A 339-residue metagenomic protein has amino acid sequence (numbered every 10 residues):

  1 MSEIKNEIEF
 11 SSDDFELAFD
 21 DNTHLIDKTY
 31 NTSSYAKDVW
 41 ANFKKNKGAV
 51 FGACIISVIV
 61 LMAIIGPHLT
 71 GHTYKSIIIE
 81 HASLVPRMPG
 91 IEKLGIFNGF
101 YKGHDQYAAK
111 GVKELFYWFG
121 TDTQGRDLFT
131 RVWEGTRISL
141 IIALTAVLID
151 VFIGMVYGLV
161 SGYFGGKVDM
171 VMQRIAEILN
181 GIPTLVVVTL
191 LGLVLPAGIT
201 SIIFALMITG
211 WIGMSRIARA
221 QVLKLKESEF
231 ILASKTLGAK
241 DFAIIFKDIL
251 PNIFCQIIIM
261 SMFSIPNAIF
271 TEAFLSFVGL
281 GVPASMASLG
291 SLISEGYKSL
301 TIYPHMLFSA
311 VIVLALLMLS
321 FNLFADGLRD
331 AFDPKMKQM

Functional and structural regions predicted by a protein language model:
M1-V151, M155, S299-S320, F324 (+1 more regions): Gly/Trp-centered helix-boundary motif
T121-M339: Alpha-helical transmembrane segments of integral membrane proteins, especially multi-pass inner/plasma-membrane
